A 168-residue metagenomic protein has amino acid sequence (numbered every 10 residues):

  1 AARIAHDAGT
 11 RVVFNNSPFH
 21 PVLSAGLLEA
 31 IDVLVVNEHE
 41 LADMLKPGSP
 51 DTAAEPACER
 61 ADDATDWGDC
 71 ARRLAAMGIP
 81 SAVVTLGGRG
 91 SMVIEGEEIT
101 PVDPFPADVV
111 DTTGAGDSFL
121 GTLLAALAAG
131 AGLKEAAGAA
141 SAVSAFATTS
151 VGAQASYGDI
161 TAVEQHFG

Functional and structural regions predicted by a protein language model:
A1-D7, A75: Surface-exposed amphipathic alpha-helices with a cationic face
D7-R11, G78-P80: A short helix->loop->beta-strand "cap" motif at the edges of active sites that frequently abuts
V13-F19: Short gly/ser/thr-rich secondary-structure transition/capping motifs
F14, V35-V36, V83-T85: General beta-strand structural signal in soluble alpha/beta enzymes
N15, D32, E40, D111 (+1 more regions): Acidic active-site catalytic centers that drive phospho-/nucleotidyl reactions and related ester hydrolyses
S17, H39, G87: Anionic group-transfer/hydrolysis microenvironments
P21-V22, G26, P47-G168: Conserved phosphate-binding/catalytic region of the ribokinase-like
A25-K46: Structural recognition of alpha->loop->beta junctions
